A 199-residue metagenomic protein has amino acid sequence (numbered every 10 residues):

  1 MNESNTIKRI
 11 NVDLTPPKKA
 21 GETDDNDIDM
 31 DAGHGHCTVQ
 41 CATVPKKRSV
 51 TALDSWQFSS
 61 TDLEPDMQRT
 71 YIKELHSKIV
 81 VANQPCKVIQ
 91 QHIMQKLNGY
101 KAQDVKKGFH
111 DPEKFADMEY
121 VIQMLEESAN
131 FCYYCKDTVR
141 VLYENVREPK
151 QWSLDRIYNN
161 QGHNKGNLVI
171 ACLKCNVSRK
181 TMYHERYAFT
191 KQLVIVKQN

Functional and structural regions predicted by a protein language model:
M1-T70: General detector of N-terminal leader/presequence modules that precede the first folded domain
K46-Y100: Eukaryotic intrinsically disordered, low-complexity, charge-rich
N83-Y134, N160: Short, charged surface segments at domain edges that flank catalytic/cofactor-binding sites
A129, N159-S178: Short beta-strand-alpha-helix junction that forms the catalytic/metal-binding core of metal-dependent nuclease domains
Y133-K136, K174: Short, cysteine/histidine-rich loop/knuckle motifs that typically chelate Zn2+
D137-L168: Histidine-centered nuclease catalytic patch
V141-L142, S178-T181: Short, non-ligating residues that shape and space the ligands of small metal-coordination modules and catalytic
R186-N199: Intrinsically disordered, low-complexity, charge-dense segments enriched in Lys/Arg and Glu/Asp interspersed
